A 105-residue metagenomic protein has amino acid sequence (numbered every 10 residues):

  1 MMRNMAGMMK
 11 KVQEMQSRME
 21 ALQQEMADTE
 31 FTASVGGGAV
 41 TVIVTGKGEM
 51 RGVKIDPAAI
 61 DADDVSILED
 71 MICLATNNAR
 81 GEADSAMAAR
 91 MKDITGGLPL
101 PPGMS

Functional and structural regions predicted by a protein language model:
M1-T32, E82-S105: Long amphipathic alpha-helical segments used for membrane anchoring, targeting, substrate engagement, or oligomerization
V12, G48, I72: Residue-level signature of catalytic and energy-coupling elements of molecular machines, predominantly ATP/GTP-dependent
D28, S34-G38, V42-K54: N-terminal intrinsically disordered, cationic/polar leader segments that include organellar targeting peptides
G38-T41, G52, L74, L98 (+1 more regions): Alpha-helix boundary/capping detector
P57-I60: A short acidic/small-residue loop/turn micro-motif
M71, A75-A86: Stable alpha-helical structural segments in soluble proteins, enriched in small hydrophobic residues
